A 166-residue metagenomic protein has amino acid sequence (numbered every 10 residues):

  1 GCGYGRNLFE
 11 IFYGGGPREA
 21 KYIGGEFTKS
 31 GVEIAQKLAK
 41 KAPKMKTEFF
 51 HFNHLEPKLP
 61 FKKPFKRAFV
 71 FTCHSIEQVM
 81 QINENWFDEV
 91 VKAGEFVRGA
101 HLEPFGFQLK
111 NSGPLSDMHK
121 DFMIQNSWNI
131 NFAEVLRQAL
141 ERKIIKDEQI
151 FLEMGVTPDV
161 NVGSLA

Functional and structural regions predicted by a protein language model:
G3: Conserved glycine-rich SAM-binding loop
R6-E56: Class I SAM-dependent methyltransferase SAM/SAH-binding core
E56-P64: Short conserved loop adjoining the S-adenosyl-L-methionine
V70-F71: A conserved beta-strand element that flanks and buttresses the S-adenosyl-L-methionine
Q78-V90: A short, conserved alpha-helix within the catalytic core of class I
F96-F107: Conserved beta-strand signature within the Rossmann-like core of class I S-adenosyl-L-methionine
P114-E141: Conserved Class I S-adenosyl-L-methionine
L152-A166: Core SAM-dependent methyltransferase catalytic element
